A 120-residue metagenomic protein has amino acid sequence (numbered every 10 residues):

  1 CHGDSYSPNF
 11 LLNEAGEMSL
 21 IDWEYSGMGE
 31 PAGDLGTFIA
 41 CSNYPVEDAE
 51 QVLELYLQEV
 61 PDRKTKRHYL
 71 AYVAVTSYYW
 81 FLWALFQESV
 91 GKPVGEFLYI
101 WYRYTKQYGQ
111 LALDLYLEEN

Functional and structural regions predicted by a protein language model:
C1-G33: Active-site acidic catalytic loop and adjacent metal/ATP-binding pocket of ATP-dependent phosphoryl transfer enzymes
S19, T76-Y79, F97: Acidic, low-complexity intrinsically disordered regions
A32-P61, A74-K92: Active-site activation/catalytic loop segments of kinase-like enzymes and analogous catalytic loops in related
T65: Short conserved motifs of the RecA-like P-loop NTPase core
H68-A71: ATP-dependent phospho-/nucleotidyl transfer catalytic cores
L82-N120: ATP/Mg2+ or Mg2+-diphosphate-binding catalytic cores that bind nucleotide phosphates or diphosphates via glycine-rich
